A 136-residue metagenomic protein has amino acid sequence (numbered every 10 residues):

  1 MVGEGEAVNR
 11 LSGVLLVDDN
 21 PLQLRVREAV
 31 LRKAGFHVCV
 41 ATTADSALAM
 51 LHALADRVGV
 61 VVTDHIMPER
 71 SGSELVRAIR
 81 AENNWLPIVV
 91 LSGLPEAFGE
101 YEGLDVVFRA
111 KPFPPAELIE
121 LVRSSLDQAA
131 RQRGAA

Functional and structural regions predicted by a protein language model:
M1-L15, P21-E28, H52, D56-R57 (+2 more regions): Non-catalytic signal-transmission and effector/linker regions of two-component phosphorelay proteins
P21-C39, V106: Two-component/phosphorelay signaling modules centered on CheY-like receiver
G35-T43, M50, P87: Short hydrophobic/Thr-rich beta-strand motif most characteristic of the beta2 strand and flanking loop of CheY-like
T42-S46, S71-L75: Acidic catalytic/metal-coordinating carboxylates
D64: Active-site residues of response regulator receiver
M67: Receiver (REC) domain active-site loop signature in two-component systems and cognate sites in sensor histidine kinases
L91-S92: Hydrophobic/aromatic residues positioned on beta-strands within the core alpha/beta folds
K111: A Lys-centered signature of the CheY-like receiver
